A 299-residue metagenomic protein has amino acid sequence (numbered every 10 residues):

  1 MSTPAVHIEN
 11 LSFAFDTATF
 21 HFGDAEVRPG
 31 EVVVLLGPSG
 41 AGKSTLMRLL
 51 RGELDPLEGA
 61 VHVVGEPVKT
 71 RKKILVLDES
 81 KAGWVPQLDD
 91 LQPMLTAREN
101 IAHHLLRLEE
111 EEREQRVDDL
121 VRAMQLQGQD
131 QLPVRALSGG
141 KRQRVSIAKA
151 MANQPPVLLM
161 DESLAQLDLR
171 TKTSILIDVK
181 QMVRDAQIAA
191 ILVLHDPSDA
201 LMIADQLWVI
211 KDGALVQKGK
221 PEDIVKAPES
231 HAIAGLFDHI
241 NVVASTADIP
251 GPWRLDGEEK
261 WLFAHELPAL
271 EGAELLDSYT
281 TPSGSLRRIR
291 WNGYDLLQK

Functional and structural regions predicted by a protein language model:
S44, P250-K299: Non-catalytic connector elements of ABC transporters
R51: Helix-to-loop junction immediately C-terminal to a conserved catalytic motif
P67-G83, R107, I224, P228: ABC ATPase NBD coupling module
E112-Q129, K180-Q181: Conserved ABC ATPase "signature" region
P133-L137, K141-Q143: Conserved ABC ATPase signature
A152-P156: A short, proline-enriched helix->beta-strand linker immediately N-terminal to the Walker B motif in ABC-type P-loop
D212-G213: Conserved ABC ATPase "signature" C-loop
